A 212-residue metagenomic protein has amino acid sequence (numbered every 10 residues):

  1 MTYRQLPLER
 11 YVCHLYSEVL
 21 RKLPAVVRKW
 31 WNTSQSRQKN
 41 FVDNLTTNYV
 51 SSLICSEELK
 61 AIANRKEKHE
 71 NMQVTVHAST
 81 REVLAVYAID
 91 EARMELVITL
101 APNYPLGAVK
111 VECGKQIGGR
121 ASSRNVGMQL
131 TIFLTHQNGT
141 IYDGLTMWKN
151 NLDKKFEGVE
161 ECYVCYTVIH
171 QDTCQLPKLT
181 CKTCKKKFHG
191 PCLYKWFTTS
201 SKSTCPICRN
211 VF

Functional and structural regions predicted by a protein language model:
M1-L84, Y104-Y166, Q171-C174: Glycine-centered motif in EGF-like
I89-R93, K185: Glycine-centered tight beta-turn/hairpin loop motif at sheet-sheet or coil-to-beta transitions
T99-N103: Short beta-strand micro-motifs enriched in acidic
V109-G114, T198-F212: A short beta-strand-loop micro-motif that forms or neighbors metal/cofactor- and ligand-binding patches at active-site
G158, P177, S201: Short metal-coordination and nucleic-acid-contact micro-motifs, chiefly zinc-binding Cys/His arrays
C162-Y166, C181-C184, C205-C208: Short cysteine-rich clusters marking metal-coordination/redox-active sites
I169-D172, F188, F212: Cys/His-rich microdomains that often coordinate metals
C174, T183-K202: Cys/His-coordinated zinc-finger cores
